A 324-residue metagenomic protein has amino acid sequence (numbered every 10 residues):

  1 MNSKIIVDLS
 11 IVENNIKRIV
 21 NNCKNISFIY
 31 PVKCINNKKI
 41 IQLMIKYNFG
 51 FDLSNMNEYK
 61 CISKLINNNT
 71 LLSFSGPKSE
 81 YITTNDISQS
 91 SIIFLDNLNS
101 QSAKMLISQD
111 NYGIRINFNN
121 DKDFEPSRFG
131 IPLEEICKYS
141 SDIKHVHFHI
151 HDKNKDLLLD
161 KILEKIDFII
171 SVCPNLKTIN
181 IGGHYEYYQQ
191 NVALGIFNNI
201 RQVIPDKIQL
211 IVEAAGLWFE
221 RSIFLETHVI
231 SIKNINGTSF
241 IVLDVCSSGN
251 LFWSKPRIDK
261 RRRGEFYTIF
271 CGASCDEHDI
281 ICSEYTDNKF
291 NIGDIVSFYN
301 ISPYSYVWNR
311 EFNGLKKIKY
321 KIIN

Functional and structural regions predicted by a protein language model:
M1-K4: Generic N-terminal amphipathic, Lys/Arg-enriched alpha-helix
V7-D8, N15-I16, C23: Positively charged, low-complexity intrinsically disordered leader regions
D8-I11, N313-L315: A structural motif shared across PLP-dependent enzymes of the aminotransferase-like
V12, N180-H184, I211-F219: A glycine-rich phosphate-binding loop feature that marks nucleotide/adenosyl-phosphate handling sites
V12-N15, I19, I40, K165: Alpha-helical packing segments of well-folded alpha/beta enzyme cores
S27-N180, Y188-N191, N199, V203-K207: Active-site-proximal beta-alpha core segment in soluble small-molecule metabolic enzymes
F168, C173-L176, G195-V203, C282-Y299: Acidic/histidine-enriched ion/cofactor-binding microenvironments in catalytic or ligand-binding pockets
V212-N324: Charged (often Lys/Glu-rich) extended helix/loop segments that serve as interaction or gating elements
